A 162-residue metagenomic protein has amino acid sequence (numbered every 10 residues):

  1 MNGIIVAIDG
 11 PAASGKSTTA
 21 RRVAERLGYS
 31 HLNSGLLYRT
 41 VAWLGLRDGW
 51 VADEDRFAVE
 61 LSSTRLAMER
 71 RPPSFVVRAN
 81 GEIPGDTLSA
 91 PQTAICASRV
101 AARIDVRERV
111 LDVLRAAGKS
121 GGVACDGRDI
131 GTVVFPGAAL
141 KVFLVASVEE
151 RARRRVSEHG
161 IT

Functional and structural regions predicted by a protein language model:
V6-I8: Hydrophobic anchor at the beta1->P-loop junction of P-loop NTPases
A13: Walker A (P-loop) phosphate-binding loop of P-loop NTPases
K16: Conserved lysine of the Walker
T19: Hydrophobic positions on the alpha1 helix immediately C-terminal to the Walker A/P-loop
R22: Active-site signature of alpha/beta-hydrolase-fold catalytic machinery across serine- and Asp/Cys-nucleophile hydrolases
L36-G122, T132-V134, E149-R153, G160-I161: ATP-dependent small-molecule kinase phosphotransfer cores that center on conserved nucleotide phosphate-binding segments
G122-D126, L144: Structural recognition of the conserved hydrophobic beta-strand(s) that form the central parallel beta-sheet of P-loop
K141-L144, V148, E158-G160: Glycine-rich phosphate-binding loops of nucleotide-dependent enzymes
